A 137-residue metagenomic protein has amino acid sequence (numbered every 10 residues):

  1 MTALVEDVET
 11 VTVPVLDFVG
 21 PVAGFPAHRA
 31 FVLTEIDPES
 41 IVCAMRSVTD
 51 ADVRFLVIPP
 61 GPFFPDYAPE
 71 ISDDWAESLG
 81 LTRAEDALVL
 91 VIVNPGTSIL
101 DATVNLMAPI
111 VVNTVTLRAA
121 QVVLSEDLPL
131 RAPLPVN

Functional and structural regions predicted by a protein language model:
M1-D66, A84-N137: Long, compositionally biased stretches
Y67-D74: Short beta-strand-centered segments at strand-helix junctions
L79-T82: Structured, beta-strand-rich domain cores that present glycine/charged loop surfaces used to bind extended ligands
